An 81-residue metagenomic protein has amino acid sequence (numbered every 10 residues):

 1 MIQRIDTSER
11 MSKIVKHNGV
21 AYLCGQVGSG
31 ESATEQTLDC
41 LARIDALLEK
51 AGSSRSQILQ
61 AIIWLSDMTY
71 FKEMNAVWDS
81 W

Functional and structural regions predicted by a protein language model:
M1-W81: Short, polar/acidic, helix-capping and beta-turn segments at strand->helix junctions that line the mouths
